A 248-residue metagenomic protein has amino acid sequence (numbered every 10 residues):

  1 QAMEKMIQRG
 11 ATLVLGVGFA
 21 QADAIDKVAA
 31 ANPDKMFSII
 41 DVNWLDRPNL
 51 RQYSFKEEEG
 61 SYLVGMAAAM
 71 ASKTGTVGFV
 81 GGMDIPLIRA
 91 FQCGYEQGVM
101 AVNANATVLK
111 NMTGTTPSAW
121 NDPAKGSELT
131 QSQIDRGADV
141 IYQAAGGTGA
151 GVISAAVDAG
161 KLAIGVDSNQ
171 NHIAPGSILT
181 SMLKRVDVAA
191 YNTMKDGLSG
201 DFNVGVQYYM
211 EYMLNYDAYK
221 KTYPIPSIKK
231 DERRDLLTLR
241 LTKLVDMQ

Functional and structural regions predicted by a protein language model:
Q1-Q248: A residue-level marker of the well-folded mature domains of exported/periplasmic proteins
